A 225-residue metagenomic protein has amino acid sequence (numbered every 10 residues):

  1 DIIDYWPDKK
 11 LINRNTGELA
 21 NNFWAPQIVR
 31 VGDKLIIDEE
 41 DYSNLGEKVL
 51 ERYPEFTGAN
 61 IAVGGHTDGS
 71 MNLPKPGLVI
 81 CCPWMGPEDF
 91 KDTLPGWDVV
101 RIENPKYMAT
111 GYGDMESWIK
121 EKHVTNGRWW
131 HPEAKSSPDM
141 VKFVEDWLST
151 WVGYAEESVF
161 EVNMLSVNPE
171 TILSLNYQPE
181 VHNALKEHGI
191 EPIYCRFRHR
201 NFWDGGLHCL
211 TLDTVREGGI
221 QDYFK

Functional and structural regions predicted by a protein language model:
D1-K225: The feature marks the mature, well-folded catalytic cores of soluble enzymes
